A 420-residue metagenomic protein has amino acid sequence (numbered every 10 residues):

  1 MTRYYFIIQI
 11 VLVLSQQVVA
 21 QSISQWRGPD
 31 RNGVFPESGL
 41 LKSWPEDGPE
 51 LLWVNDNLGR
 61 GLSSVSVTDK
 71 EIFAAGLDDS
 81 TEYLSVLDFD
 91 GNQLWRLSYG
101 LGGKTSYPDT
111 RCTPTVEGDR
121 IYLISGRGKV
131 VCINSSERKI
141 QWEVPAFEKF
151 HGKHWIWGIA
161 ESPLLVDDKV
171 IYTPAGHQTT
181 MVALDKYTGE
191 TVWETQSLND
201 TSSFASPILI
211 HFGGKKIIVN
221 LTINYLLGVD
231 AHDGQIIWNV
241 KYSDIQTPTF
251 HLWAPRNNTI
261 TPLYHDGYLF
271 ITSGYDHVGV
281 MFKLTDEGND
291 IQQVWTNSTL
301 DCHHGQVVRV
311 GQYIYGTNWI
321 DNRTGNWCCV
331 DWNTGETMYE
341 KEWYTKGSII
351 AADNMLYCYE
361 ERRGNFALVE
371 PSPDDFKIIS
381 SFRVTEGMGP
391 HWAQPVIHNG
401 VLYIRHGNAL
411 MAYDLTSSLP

Functional and structural regions predicted by a protein language model:
Q21-E50: Blade/loop signatures of beta-propeller domains
G28-R31, L77-D79, G126, A175-G176 (+5 more regions): Short loop/turn segments immediately following the C-termini of beta-strands
L52-S66, R96-T115, E143-L165, H177-Q178 (+7 more regions): Extracytoplasmic beta-rich repeat domains
D69-K70, G118-D119, D167-D168, G214-K216 (+4 more regions): Short coil/turn segments that connect the beta-strands within blades of beta-propeller domains
T81-L84, T180, G228, H277-F282 (+3 more regions): Structural motif
D88-N92, N134-R138, D185-T188, D230-D233 (+4 more regions): Short loop/turn segments that connect beta-strands within beta-propeller blades
T299-P371: Loop/turn-rich, solvent-exposed surfaces of beta-rich toroidal or solenoidal domains
G364, M388-P420: Blade-level signature of beta-propeller repeat domains, shared across WD40, Kelch, NHL, RCC1 and BNR/Asp-box propellers
